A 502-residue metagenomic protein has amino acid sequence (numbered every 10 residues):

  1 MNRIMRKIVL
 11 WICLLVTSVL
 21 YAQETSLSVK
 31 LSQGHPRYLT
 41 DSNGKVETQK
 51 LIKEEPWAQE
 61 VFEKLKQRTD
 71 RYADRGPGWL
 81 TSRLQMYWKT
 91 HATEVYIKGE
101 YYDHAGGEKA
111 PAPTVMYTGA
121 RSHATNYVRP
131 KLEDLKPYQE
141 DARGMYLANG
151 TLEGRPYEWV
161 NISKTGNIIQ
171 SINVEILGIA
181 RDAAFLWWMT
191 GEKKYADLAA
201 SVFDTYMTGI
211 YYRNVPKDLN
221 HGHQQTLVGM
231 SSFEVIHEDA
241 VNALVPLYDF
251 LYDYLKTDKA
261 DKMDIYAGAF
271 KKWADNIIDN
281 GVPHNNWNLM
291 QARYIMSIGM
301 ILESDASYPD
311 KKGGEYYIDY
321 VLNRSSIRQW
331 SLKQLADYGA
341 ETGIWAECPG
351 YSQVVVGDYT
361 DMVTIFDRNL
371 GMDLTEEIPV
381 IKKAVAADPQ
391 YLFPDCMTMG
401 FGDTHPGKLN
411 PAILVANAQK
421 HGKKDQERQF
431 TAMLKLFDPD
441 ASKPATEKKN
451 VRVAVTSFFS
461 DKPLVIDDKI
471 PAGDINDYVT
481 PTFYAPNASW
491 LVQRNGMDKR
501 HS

Functional and structural regions predicted by a protein language model:
M1-E24: Bacterial Sec-dependent N-terminal signal peptides
Q23-S297, T360: Extracellular glycan-targeting catalytic surfaces
G44-K53, W57-V61, A346-E347, Y351-S502: Extended polysaccharide-engagement surfaces of secreted carbohydrate-active enzymes
M86-T93, E100, L219-E238, M290-I298 (+2 more regions): Carbohydrate-binding/catalytic loop surfaces
T165-I168, T257-D261, A274-P283, D305 (+2 more regions): Active-site-adjacent structural elements in folded domains
T190, L251-D264, L302-P309, I365-E376: Inter-helical turn/loop segments and adjacent helix faces that build the functional surface of alpha-helical bundle
A199, H237, F270, V321 (+3 more regions): Hydrophobic packing residues in well-ordered alpha-helices of helical domains and bundles
T205-Y212, L322-D337, P379-C396: Short, mixed-charge aromatic SLiMs
